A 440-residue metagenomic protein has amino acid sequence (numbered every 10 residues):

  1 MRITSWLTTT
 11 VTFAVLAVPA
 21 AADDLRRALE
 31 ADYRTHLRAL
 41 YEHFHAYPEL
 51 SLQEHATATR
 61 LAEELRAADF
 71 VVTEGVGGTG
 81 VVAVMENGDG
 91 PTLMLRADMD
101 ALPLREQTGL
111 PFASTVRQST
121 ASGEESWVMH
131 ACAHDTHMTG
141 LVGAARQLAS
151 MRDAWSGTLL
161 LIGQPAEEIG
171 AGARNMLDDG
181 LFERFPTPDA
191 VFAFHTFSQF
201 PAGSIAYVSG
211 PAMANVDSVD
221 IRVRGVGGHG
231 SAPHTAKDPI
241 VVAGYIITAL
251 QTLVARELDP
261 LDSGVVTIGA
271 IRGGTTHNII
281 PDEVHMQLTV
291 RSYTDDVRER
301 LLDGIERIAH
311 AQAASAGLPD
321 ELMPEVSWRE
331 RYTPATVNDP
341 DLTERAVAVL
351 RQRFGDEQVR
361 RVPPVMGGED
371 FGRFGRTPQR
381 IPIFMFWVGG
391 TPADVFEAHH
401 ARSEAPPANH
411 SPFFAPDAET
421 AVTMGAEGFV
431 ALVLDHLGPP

Functional and structural regions predicted by a protein language model:
M1-T10: Bacterial N-terminal signal peptides that target proteins for export
A17-P19: N-terminal signal peptide c-region/cleavage motif recognized by signal peptidases
D23-H130, D135-G157: Acidic/His- and Gly-rich active-site-bordering loop/insert found across diverse amide/peptide-bond hydrolases
F44, A83, L95, H134 (+8 more regions): Divalent metal-coordination and catalytic microenvironments
V82, R117-M129, D135-T136, Q147-A270 (+1 more regions): Histidine/acidic-residue-rich, glycine-tolerant segments that coordinate divalent metal ions
E106-R117, G210-A214, E397-P407: Short, flexible, mixed-charge acidic loops at enzyme active sites
V241-P440: Metal-dependent amide/peptide-bond hydrolase catalytic core, centered on the "pita-bread" metallohydrolase fold
